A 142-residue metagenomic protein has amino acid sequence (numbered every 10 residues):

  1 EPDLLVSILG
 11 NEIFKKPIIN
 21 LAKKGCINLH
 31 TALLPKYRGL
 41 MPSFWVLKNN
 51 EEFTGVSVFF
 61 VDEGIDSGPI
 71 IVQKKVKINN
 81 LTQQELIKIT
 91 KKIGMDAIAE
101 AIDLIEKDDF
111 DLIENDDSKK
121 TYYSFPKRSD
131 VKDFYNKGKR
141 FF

Functional and structural regions predicted by a protein language model:
L4-S129, D133: Donor/substrate-binding cores of folate-linked one-carbon enzymes
K139-F142: SAM-dependent methyltransferases
